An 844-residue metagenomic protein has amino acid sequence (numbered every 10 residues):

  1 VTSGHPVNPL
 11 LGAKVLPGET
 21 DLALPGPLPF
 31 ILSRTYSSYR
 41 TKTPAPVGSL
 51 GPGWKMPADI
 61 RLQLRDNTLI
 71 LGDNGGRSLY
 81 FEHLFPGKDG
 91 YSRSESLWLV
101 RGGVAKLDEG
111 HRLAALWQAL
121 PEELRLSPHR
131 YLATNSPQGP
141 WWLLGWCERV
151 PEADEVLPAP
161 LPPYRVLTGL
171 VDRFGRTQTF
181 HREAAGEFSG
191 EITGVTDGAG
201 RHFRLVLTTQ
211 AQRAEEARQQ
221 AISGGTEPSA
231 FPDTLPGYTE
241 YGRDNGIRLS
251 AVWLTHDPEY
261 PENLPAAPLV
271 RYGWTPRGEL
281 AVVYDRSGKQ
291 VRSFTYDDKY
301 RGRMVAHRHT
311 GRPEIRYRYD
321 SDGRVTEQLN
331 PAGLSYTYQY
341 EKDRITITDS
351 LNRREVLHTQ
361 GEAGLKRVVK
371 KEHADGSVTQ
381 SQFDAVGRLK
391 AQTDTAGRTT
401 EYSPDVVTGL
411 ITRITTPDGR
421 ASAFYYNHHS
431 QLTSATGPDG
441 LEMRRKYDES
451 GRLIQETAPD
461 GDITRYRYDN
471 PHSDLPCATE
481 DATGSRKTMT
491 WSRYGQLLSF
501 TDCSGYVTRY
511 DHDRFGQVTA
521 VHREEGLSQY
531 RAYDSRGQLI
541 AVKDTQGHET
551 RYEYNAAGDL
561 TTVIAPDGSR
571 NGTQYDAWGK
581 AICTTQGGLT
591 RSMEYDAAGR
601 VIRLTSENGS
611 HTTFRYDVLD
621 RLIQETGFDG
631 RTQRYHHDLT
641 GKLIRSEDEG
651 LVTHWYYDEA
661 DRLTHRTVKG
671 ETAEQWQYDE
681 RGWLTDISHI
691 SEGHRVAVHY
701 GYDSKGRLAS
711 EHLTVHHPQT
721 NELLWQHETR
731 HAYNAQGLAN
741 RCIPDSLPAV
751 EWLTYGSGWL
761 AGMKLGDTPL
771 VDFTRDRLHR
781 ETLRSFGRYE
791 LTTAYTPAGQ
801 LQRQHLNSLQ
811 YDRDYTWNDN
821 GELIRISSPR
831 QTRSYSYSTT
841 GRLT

Functional and structural regions predicted by a protein language model:
V1-P46, L50, N74-S78, A115-R125 (+1 more regions): Intrinsically disordered, low-complexity segments enriched in small residues
K14-E19, K55-P57, Q63-N67: Short alpha-helical segments and helix-capping/turn motifs at coil-helix boundaries
N67-L71, G75-T844: Extended charged/polar low-complexity repeat regions
